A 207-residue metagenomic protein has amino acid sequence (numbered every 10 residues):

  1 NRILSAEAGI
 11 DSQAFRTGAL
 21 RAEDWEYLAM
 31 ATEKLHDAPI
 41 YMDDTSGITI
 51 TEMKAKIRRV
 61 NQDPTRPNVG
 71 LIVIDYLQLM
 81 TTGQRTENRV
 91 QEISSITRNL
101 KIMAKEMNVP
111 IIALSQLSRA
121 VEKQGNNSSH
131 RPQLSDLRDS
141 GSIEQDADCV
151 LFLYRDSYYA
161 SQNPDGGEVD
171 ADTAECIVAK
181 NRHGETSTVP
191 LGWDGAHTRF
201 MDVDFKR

Functional and structural regions predicted by a protein language model:
N1-N68, T82, T188-P190: Cytosolic-facing regulatory segments adjacent to core modules
L20, W25-Y27, E33, A38 (+4 more regions): Sparse, context-dependent recognition of short Cys/His-centered cofactor- or disulfide-binding micro-motifs
T45-E175, A196-R207: P-loop NTPase motor core
E175-A179, G192: C-terminal helical "lid" of AAA+/P-loop NTPase domains
S187-R199: A short, surface-exposed beta-strand/turn
